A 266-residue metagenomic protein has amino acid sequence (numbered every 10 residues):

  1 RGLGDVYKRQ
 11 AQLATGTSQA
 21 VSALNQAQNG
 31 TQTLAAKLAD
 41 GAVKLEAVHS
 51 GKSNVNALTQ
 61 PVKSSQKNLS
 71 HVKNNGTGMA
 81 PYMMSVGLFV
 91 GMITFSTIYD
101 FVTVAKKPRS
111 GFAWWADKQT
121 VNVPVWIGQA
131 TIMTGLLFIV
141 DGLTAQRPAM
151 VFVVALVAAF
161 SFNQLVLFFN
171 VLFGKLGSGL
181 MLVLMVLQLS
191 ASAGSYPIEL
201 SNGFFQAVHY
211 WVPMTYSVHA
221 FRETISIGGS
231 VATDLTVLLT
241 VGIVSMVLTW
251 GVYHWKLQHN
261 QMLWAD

Functional and structural regions predicted by a protein language model:
G2-Y7: Short, small-residue-biased leader/transition segments that mark boundaries at the very start of proteins
K8-G16, S22-G30, A36-K37: Acidic/polar-enriched heptad-repeat coiled-coil alpha-helices, especially the parallel dimerization/signal-relay stalks
T31-L38, A42-A57, Q66-D266: Membrane-spanning alpha-helical segments of multipass transporters and channels
P61: Conserved catalytic/binding loops enriched for acidic/polar residues
